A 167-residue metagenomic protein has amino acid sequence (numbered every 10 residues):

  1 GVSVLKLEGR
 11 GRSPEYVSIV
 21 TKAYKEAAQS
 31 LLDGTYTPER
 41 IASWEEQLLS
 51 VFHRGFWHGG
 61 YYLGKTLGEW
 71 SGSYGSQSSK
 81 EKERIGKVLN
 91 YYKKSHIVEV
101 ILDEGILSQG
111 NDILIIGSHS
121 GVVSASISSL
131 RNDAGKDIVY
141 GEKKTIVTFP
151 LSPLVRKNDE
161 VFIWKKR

Functional and structural regions predicted by a protein language model:
V2-K6, R10-R167: Surface-exposed amphipathic alpha-helical tracts and adjacent flexible/coil segments at the periphery of soluble enzymes
